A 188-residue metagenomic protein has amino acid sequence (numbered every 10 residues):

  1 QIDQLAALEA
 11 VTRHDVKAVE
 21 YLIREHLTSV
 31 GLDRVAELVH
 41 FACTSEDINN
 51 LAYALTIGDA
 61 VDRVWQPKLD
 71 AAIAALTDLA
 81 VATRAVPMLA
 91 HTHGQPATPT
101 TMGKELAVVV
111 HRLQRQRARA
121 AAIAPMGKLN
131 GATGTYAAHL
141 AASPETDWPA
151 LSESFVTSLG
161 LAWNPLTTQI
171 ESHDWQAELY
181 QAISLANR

Functional and structural regions predicted by a protein language model:
Q1-H139, S143, D147-S158, W163: A helix-coil-helix interface module used to build multimeric assemblies and to scaffold catalytic/cofactor sites
T168: Glycine- and other small-residue-rich loops at beta-strand/loop junctions that grip anionic moieties
E171-R188: A conserved active-site cap/scaffold subdomain adjacent to cofactor or substrate pockets
